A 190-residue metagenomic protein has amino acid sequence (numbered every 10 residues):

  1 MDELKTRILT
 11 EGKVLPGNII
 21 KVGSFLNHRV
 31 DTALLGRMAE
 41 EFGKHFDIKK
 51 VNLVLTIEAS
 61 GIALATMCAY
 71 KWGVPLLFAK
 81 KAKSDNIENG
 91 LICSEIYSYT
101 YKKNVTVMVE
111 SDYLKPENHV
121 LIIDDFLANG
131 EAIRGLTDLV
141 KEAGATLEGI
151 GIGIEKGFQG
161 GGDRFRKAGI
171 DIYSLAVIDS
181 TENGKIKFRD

Functional and structural regions predicted by a protein language model:
M1-V51: Active-site-facing substrate-recognition patch
T6-R7, N18, T137-D190: PRPP-dependent phosphoribosyltransferase catalytic core
V51-E58: Short glycine-rich phosphate-binding loop at a beta-alpha junction
N52, N118, E148: Conserved acidic residues
A63-W72: Short Gly/Thr/Asp-enriched flexible loops that form oxyanion-binding sites at enzyme active sites
V74-V120, I186-R189: Short, glycine/charge-rich flexible loops or terminal/linker lids adjacent to PRPP-binding catalytic cores
D124-E142: Active-site/ligand-binding-proximal alpha/beta "capping" segment
